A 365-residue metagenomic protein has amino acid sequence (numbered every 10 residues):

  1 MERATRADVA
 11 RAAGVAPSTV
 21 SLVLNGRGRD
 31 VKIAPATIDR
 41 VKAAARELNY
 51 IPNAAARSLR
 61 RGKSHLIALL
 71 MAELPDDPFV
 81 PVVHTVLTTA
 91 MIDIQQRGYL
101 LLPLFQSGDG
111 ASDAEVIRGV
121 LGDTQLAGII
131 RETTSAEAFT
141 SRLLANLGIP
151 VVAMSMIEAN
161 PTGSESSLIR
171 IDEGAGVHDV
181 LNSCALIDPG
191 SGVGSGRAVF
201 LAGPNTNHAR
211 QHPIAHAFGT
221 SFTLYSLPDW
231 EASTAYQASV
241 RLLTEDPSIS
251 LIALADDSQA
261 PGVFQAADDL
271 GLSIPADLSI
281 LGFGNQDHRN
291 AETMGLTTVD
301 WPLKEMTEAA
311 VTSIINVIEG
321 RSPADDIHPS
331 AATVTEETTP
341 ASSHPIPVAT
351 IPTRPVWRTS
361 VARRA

Functional and structural regions predicted by a protein language model:
M1-G62, R364-A365: N-terminal helix-turn-helix DNA-binding module of bacterial transcription factors
T19-L22, R61-D77, G194-P204: Short beta-strand segments enriched in small/hydrophobic residues
P35, D39, E47-R118, Q125-A127: Amphipathic helical "hinge" segments at domain boundaries
E73-T85, P103-S112, S135, M156 (+5 more regions): Hinge/beta->alpha junction and helix N-cap segments in small-molecule ligand-binding domains
S112-A175: Short beta-strand-centered segments that line the small-molecule binding cleft or hinge of alpha/beta clamshell
H178-S226, D325-T339, P347-R358: An alpha-beta-alpha
Y236, E245-A365: Flexible loop/turn connectors
